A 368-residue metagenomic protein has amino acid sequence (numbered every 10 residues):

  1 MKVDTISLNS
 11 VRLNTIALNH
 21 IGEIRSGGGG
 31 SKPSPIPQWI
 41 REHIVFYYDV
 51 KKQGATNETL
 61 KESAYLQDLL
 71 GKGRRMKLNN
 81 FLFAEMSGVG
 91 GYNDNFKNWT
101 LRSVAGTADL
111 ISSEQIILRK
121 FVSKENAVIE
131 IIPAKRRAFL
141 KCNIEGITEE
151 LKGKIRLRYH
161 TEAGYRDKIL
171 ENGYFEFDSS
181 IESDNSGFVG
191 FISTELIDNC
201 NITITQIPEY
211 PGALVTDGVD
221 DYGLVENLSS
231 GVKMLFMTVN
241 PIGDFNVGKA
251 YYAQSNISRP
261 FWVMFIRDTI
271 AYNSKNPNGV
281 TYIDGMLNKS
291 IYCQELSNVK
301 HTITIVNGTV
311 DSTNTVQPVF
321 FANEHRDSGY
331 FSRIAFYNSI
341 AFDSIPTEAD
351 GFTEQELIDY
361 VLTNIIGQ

Functional and structural regions predicted by a protein language model:
K2-Q115, F139-K141, G146-N227, I257-S258 (+3 more regions): Extracytoplasmic low-complexity segments
Q38-I44, V122, A127-K141, L224-T238 (+2 more regions): Extracellular/lumenal carbohydrate-interaction signature centered on repeated Trp-anchored short motifs
V50-Q53, N143-E149, M237-F245, A253-S255 (+1 more regions): Solvent-exposed strand-to-loop "edge" motifs in beta-rich extracellular domains
I117-P133, L214-N227, R259-W262, I283 (+1 more regions): Secreted extracellular polysaccharide-interacting domains
E149-Y159, D244-A253, T313-V316: Beta-strand acidic-aromatic groove motif in beta-rich domains, primarily in extracellular
A163, S274-V299: Short, aromatic/His-centered strand-loop micro-motif at the edge of beta-sheets
K249-N276: Glycan-recognition/cleft segments
T309-Y337, P346: Extracellular glycan-interaction patches encoded by glycine-rich segments
